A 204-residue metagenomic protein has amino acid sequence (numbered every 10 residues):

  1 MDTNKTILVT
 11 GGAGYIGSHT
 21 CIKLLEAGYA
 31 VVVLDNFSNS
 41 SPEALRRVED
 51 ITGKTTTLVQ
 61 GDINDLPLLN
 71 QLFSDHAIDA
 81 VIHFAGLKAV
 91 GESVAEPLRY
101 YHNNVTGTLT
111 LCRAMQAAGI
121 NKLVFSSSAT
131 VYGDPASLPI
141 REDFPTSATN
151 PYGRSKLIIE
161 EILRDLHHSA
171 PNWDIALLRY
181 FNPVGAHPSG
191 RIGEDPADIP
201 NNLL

Functional and structural regions predicted by a protein language model:
M1-P188: N-terminal Rossmann-like NAD(P)+-binding domain of SDR-like oxidoreductases, especially those catalyzing
R154, A176-L177, I192-L204: Substrate-positioning beta->alpha
